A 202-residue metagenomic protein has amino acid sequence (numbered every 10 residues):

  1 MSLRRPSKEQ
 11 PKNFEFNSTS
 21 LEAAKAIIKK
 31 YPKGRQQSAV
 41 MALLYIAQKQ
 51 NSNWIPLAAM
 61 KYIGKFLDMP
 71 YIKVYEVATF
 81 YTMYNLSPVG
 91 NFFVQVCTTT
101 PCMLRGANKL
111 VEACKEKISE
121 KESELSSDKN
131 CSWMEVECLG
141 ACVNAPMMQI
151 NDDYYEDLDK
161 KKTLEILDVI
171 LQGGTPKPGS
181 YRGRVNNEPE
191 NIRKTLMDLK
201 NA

Functional and structural regions predicted by a protein language model:
M1-A202: Signature of N-terminal electron-transfer/Fe-S-associated modules in redox systems
